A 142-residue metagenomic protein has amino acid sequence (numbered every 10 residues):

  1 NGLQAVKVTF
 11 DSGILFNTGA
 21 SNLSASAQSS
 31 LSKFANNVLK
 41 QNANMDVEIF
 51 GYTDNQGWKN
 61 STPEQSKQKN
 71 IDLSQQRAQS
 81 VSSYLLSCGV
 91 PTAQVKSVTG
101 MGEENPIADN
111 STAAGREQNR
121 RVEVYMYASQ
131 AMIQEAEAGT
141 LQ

Functional and structural regions predicted by a protein language model:
N1-D46, Y127-Q142: Periplasmic peptidoglycan-binding/tethering modules of Gram-negative envelope proteins
D46-E48, K96-S97: A structural signal for isolated positions on well-ordered beta-strands in alpha/beta enzyme cores
T53-Q142: Periplasmic OmpA-like peptidoglycan-binding domain that tethers envelope proteins to the cell wall
